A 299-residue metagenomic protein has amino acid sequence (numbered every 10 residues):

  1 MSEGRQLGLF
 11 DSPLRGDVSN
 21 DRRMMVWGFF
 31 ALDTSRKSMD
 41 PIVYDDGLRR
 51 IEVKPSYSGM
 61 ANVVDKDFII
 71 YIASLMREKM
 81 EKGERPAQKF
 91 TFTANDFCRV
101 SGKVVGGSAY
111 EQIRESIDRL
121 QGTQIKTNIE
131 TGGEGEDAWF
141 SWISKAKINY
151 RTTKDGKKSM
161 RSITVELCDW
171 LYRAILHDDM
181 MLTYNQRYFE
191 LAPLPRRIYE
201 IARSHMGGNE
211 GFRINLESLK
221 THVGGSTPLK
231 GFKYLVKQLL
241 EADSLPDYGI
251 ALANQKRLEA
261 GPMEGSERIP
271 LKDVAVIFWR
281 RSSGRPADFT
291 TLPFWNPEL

Functional and structural regions predicted by a protein language model:
M1-L299: Charged, alpha-helix-forming regions
